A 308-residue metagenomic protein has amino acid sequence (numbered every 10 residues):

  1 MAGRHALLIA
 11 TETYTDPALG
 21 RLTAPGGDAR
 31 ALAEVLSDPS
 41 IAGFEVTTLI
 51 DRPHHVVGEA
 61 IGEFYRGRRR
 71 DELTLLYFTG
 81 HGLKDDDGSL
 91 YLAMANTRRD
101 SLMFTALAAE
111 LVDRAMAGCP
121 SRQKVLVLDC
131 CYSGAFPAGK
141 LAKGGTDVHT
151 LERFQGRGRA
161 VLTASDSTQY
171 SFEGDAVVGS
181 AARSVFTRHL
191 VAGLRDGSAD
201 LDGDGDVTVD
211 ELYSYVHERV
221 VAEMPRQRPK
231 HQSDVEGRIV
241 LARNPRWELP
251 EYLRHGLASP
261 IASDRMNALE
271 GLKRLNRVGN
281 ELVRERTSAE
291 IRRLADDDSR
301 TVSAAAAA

Functional and structural regions predicted by a protein language model:
M1-A308: Cysteine endopeptidase catalytic domains of the caspase/legumain-like
